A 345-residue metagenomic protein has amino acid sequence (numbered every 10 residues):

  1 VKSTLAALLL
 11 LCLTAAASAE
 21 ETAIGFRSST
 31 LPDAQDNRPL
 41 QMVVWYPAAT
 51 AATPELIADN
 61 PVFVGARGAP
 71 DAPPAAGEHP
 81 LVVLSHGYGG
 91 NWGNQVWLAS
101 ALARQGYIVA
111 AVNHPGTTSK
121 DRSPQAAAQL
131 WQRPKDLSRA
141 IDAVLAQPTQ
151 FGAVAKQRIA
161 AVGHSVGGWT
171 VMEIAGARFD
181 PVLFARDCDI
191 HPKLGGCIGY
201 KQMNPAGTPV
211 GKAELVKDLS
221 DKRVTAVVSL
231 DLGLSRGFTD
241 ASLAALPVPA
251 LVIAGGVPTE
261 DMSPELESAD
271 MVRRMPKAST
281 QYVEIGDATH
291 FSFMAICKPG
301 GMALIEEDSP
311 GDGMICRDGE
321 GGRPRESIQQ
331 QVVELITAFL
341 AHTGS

Functional and structural regions predicted by a protein language model:
C12-A17: N-terminal signal peptide c-region/cleavage motif recognized by signal peptidases
E20-L84, R104, P264, G301: Domain-level recognition of soluble alpha/beta enzyme cores, biased toward histidine phosphatases/phosphomutases
A23, A245-R325: Active-site-adjacent alpha-helix of alpha/beta-hydrolase-fold enzymes
A49-G68, A185-T239, P258-M262: Mobile cap/lid helix-loop segments that gate and shape the active-site cleft of serine hydrolases
A58-V62, G89, G93-W97, N113-K135 (+2 more regions): Cap/lid segment of the alpha/beta-hydrolase catalytic domain
A66-H79, L84-R122, R236, P258-M262: Short substrate-entry loop that stabilizes the transition state in hydrolases
A126-G152, K156, W169, E173 (+5 more regions): Alpha/beta-hydrolase active-site loop
A161-G163: Short beta-strand immediately N-terminal to the catalytic nucleophile in serine-hydrolase-like folds
